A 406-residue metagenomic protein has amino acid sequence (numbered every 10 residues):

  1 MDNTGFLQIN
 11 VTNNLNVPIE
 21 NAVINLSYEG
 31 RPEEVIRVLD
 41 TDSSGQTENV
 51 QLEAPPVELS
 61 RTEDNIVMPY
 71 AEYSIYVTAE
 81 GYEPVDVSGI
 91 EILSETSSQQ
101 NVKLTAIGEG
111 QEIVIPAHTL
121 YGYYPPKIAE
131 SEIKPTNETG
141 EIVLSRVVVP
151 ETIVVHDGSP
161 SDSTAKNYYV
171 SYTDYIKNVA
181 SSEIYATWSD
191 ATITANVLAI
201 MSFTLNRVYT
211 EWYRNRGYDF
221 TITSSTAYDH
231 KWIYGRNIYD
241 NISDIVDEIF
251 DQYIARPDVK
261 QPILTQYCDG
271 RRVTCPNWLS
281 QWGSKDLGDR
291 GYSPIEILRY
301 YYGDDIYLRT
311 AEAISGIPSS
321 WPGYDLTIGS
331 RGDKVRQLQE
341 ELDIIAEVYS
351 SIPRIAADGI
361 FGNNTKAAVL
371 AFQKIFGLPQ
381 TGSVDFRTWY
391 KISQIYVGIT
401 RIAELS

Functional and structural regions predicted by a protein language model:
M1, N21-N25, D40, Q46-E53 (+1 more regions): Conserved, single-site charged/polar hotspot
T4-A22, E29: Structural motif
G5, V35, A71: Exposed loop/turn and edge beta-strand positions of beta-sandwich/beta-sheet ligand-binding modules
L15, Y28-P32, G81-E83: Solvent-exposed strand-loop boundary residues in beta-sheet-rich modules
R31-R61: Short, acidic Ser/Thr/Gly-rich low-complexity loop/linker segments typical of extracellular and cell-surface proteins
V57-G81: A short, solvent-exposed beta-strand micro-motif common in secreted/extracellular proteins
